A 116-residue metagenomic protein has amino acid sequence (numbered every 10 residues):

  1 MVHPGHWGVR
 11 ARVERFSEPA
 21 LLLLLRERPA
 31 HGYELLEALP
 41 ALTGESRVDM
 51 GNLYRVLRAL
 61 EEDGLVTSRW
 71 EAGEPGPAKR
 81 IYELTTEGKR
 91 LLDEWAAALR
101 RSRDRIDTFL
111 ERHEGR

Functional and structural regions predicted by a protein language model:
M1-F16, W95: Intrinsically disordered, low-complexity serine/threonine- and proline-rich regulatory segments
V2, R90-R116: Amphipathic alpha-helical dimerization/coiled-coil segments that flank or bridge DNA-binding/regulatory modules
V9-A11, L57, R69, R116: Short, contiguous hydrophobic alpha-helices characteristic of membrane insertion segments
V9-Y54: N-terminal helix-turn-helix DNA-binding core of bacterial DNA-binding proteins
Y54-E61: Short, hydrophobic-biased segments on the C-terminal half of alpha helices that form "recognition helices"
E61-A78, E83: Beta-hairpin "wing" of winged helix-turn-helix
L84-K89: Accessory beta->alpha helical hairpin/"wing" motif in late/C-terminal subdomains of nucleic-acid enzymes
